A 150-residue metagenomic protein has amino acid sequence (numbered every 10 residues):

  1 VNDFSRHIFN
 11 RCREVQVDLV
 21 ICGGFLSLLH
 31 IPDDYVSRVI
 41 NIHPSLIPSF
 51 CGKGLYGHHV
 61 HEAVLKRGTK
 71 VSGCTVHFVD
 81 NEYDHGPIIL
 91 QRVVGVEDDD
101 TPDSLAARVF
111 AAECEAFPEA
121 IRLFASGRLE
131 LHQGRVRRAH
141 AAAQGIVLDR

Functional and structural regions predicted by a protein language model:
V1-R150: One-carbon transfer enzymes
